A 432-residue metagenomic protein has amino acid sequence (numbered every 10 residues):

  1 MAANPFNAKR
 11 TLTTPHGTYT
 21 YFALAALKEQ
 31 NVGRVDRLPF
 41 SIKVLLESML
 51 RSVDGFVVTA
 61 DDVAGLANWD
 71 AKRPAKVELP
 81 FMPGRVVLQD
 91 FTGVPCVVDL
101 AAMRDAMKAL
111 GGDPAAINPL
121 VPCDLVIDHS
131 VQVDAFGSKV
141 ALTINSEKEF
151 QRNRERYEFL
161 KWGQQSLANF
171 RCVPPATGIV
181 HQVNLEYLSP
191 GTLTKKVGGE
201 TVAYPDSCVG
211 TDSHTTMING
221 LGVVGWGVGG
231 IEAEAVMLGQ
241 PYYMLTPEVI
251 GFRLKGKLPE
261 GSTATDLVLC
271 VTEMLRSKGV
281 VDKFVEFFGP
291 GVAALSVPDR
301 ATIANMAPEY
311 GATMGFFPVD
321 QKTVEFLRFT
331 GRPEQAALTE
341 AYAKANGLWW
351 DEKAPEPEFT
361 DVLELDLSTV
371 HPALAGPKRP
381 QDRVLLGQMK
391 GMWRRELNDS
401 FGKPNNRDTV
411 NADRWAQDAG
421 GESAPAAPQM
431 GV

Functional and structural regions predicted by a protein language model:
M1-V432: Fe-S-dependent hydro-lyases/dehydratases of central metabolism
